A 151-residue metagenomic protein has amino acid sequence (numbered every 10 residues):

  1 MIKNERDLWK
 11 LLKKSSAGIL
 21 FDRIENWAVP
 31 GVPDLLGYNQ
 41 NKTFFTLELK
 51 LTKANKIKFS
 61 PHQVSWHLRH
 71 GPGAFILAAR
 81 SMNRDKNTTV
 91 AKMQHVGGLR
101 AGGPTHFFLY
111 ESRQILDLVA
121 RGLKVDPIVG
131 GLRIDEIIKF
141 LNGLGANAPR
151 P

Functional and structural regions predicted by a protein language model:
M1-N26, Q40, N147-P149: Acidic-basic catalytic patches of nuclease active cores, encompassing PD-(D/E)XK and other metal-cofactor nuclease
K14, G103, S112-L123: Structured catalytic cores of enzymes that bind and process phosphorylated ligands/cofactors
I24, T46-L49, L77: Short, conserved beta-strand edge motifs with alternating hydrophobic and charged residues
G31: Beta-rich catalytic cores
L35-G37, T43-K53: Conserved catalytic cores of phosphodiester-cleaving nucleases, focusing on short active-site segments
T52-G71: Mg2+/Mn2+-dependent nuclease catalytic core
R69-Q114: Nucleic-acid nuclease catalytic cores
R121-P151: Charged phosphate-binding loop/patch that engages nucleotide di/tri-phosphates or the phosphate backbone of nucleic
